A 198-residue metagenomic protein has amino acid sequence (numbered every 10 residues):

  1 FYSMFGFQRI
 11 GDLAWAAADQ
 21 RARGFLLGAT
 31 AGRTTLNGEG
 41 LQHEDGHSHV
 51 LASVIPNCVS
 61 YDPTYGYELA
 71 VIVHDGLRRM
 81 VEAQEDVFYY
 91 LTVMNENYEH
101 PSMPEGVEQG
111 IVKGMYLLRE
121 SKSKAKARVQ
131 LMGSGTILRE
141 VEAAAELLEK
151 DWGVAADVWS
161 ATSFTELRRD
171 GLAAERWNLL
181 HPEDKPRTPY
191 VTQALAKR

Functional and structural regions predicted by a protein language model:
F1-A18: Long, structured ligand/cofactor-binding scaffold of large enzymes
F1-F5, F25-G28, G133: A short, small-residue-rich loop immediately preceding and capping a beta-strand
G6-R9, E44-H47, E68: Short acidic-hydrophobic sequence patches enriched in Asp/Glu that either
A17, G46-L51: Glycine-rich, acidic loop regions that bind phosphate or pyrophosphate groups
A17-G32: A glycine-rich helix N-cap at a beta->alpha junction
T30, T34-H43, S53, S60 (+2 more regions): Thiamine diphosphate
Y65: Ferredoxin-type iron-sulfur electron-transfer modules in oxidoreductases and energy-metabolism complexes
